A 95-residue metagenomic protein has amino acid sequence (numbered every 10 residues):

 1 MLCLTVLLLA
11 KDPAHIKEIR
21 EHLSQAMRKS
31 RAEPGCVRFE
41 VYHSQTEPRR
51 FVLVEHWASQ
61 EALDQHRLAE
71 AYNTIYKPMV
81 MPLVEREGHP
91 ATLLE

Functional and structural regions predicted by a protein language model:
M1-A32, C36-V37, V41: N-terminal first-folded block
L2, V41-R49, I75-E95: Glycine-rich beta-strand-turn "strand-cap" elements at beta-sheet edges
L2-L8, E40-R67: Short, well-ordered beta-strand segments in beta-rich or mixed alpha/beta enzyme and ligand-binding folds
A10, H15, S24, L53 (+2 more regions): Localized chelating/binding microdomains that coordinate divalent metal ions or stabilize phosphate-bearing
H15, R49, Y72: Short phosphate-engaging motifs
Q25, K29-P34, H56-H89: An amphipathic, aromatic/His-enriched active-site/gating alpha helix that lines ligand/cofactor pockets
